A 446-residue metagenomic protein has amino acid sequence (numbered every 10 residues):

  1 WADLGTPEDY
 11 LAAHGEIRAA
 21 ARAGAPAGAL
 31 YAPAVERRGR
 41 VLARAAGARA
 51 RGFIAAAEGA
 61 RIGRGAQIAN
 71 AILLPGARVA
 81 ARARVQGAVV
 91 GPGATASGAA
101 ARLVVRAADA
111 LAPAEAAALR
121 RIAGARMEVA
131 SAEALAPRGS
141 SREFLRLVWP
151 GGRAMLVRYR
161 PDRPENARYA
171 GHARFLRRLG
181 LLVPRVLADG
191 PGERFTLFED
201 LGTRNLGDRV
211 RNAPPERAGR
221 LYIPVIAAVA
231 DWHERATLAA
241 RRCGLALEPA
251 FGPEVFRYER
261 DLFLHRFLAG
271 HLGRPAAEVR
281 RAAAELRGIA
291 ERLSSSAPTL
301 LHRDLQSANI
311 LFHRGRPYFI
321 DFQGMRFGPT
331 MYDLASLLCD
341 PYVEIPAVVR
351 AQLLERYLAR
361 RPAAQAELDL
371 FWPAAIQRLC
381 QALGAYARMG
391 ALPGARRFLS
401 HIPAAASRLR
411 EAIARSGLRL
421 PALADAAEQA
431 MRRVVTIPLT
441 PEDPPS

Functional and structural regions predicted by a protein language model:
W1-A117: Left-handed beta-helix
G87, G91, S97, A101-F195 (+4 more regions): Conserved NTP-binding catalytic cores of kinases and kinase-like/nucleotidyltransferase enzymes across multiple kinase
A123, T237-P249, E254-V255, E259-L300 (+1 more regions): An alpha-helical support segment within catalytic cores of ATP-dependent transferases
S141-V148, L156, R287-Y332, E344-I345: Active-site acidic catalytic loop and adjacent metal/ATP-binding pocket of ATP-dependent phosphoryl transfer enzymes
L145-Y258, L262, L268-H271: ATP-binding pocket architecture of kinase catalytic cores
L262-H271, T330-A363, I376-G394, A405-I413: Active-site activation/catalytic loop segments of kinase-like enzymes and analogous catalytic loops in related
A363-P373: Acidic, serine/threonine- and proline-rich low-complexity regulatory regions
G384-S446: ATP/Mg2+ or Mg2+-diphosphate-binding catalytic cores that bind nucleotide phosphates or diphosphates via glycine-rich
